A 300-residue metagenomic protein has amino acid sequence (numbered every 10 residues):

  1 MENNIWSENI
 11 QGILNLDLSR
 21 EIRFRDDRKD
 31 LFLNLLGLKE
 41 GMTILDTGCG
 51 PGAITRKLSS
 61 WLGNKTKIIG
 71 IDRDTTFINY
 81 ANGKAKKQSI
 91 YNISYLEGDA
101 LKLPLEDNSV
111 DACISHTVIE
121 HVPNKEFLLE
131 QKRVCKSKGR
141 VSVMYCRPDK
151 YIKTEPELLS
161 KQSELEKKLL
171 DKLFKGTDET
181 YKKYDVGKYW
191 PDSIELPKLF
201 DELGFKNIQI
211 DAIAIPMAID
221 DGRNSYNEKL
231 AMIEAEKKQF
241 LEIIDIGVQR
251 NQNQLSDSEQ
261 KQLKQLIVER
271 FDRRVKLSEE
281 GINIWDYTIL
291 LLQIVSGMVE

Functional and structural regions predicted by a protein language model:
N4-D26: Class I SAM-dependent methyltransferase Rossmann-like catalytic core, especially the SAM/SAH-binding loop
R23-M42, K57: Conserved alpha-helix/loop element of class I SAM-dependent methyltransferases that forms part of the SAM/SAH-binding
T43-T47, P51-K102: Class I SAM-dependent methyltransferase SAM/SAH-binding core
L101-A112: A short acidic, Gly/Pro-enriched loop at the edge of an enzyme's catalytic core that lines a small-molecule cofactor
D111-K125: A short SAM/SAH-binding and catalytic strip from SAM-dependent methyltransferases
E126-R140: A short glycine-rich, Lys/Arg-flanked "PGG" loop and its adjoining helix->strand segment in the class I
C146-E234, K238: Conserved catalytic/acceptor-binding region of the Class I
Y189-I194, Q209-E300: Conserved Class I S-adenosyl-L-methionine
